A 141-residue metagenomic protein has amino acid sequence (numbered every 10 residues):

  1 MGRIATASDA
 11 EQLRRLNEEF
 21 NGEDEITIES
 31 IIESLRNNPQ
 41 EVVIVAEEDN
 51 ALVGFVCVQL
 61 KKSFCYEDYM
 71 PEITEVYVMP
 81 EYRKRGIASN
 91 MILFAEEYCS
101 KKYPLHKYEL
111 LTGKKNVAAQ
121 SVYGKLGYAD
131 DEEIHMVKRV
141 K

Functional and structural regions predicted by a protein language model:
M1-S8, K141: Conserved N-terminal entry element of GNAT/NAT acetyltransferase domains
A7-D68, T74, I92: Acetyl-CoA-dependent GNAT
D68-P80, I134: Conserved acetyl-CoA binding element of GNAT-fold acetyltransferases
M79-E81, R85, K114-K115: Active-site acidic-Proline motif in GNAT/NAT acetyltransferases
Y82, G86-F94: Conserved acetyl-CoA pyrophosphate-binding loop and the N-cap/start of the following alpha-helix in GNAT-like
S89, K114-E132: Conserved active-site alpha-helix within GNAT-family acetyltransferase domains
S100-T112: Conserved GNAT acetyl-CoA-binding A-motif
K125, I134-K141: Terminal substrate-recognition subdomain of acyl/acetyltransferases
